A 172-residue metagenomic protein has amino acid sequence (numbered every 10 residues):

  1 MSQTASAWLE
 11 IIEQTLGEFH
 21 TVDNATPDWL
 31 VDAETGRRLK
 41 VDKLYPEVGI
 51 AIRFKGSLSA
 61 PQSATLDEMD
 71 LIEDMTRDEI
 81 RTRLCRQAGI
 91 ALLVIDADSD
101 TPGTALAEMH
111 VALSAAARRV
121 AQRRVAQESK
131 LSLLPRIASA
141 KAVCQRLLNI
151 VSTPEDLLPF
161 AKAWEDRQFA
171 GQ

Functional and structural regions predicted by a protein language model:
M1-Q172: Nucleic-acid endo/exonuclease domains
